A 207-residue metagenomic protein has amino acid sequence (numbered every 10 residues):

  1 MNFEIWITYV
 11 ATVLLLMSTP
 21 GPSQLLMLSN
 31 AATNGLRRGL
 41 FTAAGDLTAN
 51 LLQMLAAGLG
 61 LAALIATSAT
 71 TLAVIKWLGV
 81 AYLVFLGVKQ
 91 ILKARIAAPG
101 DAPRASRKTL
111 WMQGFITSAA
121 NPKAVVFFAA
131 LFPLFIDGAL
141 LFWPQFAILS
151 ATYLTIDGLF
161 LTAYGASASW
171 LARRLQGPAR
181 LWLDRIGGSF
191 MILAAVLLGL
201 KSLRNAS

Functional and structural regions predicted by a protein language model:
M1-E4, N205-S207: Short, strongly hydrophobic alpha-helical membrane anchors
F3-A73, F128-L154, G165-R173: Juxtamembrane transmembrane-helix termini in multi-pass membrane transport proteins
V10, L110-G114: C-terminal ligand-sensing/allosteric alpha-helical core of TetR-family HTH transcriptional regulators
G21, N121, G188: Short, conserved phosphate/pyrophosphate- and ester-handling motifs at nucleotide-, phospho-/glycolipid
T67-R95, L154-Y164, A168, L175-S207: Selective transmembrane alpha-helices of multi-pass membrane proteins
L92-T109: Flexible cytoplasmic inter-helical loops of multi-pass small-molecule transporters
G114, A119-K123: Selected transmembrane alpha-helices and immediately adjacent juxtamembrane segments of polytopic inner-membrane
